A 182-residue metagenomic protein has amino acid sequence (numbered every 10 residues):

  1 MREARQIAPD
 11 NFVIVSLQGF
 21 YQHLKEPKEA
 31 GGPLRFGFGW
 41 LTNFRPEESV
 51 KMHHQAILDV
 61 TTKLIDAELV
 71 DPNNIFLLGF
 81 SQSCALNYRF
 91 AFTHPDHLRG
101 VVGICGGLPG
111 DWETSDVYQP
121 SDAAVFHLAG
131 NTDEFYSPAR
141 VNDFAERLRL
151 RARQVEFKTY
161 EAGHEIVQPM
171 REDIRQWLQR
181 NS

Functional and structural regions predicted by a protein language model:
M1-V70, N74: Serine-hydrolase catalytic machinery in alpha/beta-hydrolase-like enzymes
Q18, L78, V102-C105, L128 (+1 more regions): Alpha/beta-hydrolase-fold catalytic nucleophile elbow
G19-H23, L108, H164: Alpha/beta-hydrolase active-site loop signature
P27-L34, F38, G106-V125: Flexible "cap/lid" loop of the alpha/beta hydrolase fold
P72-N73, P120-V125, R151-R153: Short, proline-enriched alpha-helix->beta-strand connector loops that line the catalytic pocket of alpha/beta-hydrolase
N73-P120: Primarily recognizes the serine-hydrolase "nucleophile elbow" in alpha/beta-hydrolase and SGNH/GDSL folds
F126, P138-S182: C-terminal catalytic histidine-bearing segment of alpha/beta-hydrolase fold enzymes
F126-A129, D133: Short beta-strand/loop motif that positions the catalytic acidic residue of the alpha/beta-hydrolase fold
